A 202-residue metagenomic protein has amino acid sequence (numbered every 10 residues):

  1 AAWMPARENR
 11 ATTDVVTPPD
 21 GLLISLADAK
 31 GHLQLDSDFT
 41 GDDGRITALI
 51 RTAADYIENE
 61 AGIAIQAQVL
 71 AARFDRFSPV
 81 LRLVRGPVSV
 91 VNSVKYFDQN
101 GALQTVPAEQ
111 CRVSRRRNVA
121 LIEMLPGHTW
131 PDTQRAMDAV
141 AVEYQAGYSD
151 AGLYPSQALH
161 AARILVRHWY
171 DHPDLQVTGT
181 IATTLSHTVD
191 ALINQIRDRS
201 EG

Functional and structural regions predicted by a protein language model:
A1-G202: Divalent metal-cofactor coordination and adjacent catalytic microenvironments
